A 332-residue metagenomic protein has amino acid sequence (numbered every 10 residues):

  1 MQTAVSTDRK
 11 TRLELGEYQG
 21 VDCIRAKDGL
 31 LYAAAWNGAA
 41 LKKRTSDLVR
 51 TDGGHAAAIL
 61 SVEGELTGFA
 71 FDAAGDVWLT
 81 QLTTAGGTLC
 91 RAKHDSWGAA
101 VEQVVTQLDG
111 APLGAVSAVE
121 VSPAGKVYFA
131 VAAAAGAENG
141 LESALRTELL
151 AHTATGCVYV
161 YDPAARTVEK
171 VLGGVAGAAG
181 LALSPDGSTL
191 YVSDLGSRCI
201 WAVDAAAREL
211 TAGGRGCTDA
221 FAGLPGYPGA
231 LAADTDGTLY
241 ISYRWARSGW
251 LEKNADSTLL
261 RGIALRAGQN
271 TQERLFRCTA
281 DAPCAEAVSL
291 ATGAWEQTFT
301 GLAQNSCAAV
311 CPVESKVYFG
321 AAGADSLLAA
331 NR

Functional and structural regions predicted by a protein language model:
M1-R332: Sequence-structural signature of mature extracellular/luminal beta-sheet repeat domains, prominently beta-propellers
